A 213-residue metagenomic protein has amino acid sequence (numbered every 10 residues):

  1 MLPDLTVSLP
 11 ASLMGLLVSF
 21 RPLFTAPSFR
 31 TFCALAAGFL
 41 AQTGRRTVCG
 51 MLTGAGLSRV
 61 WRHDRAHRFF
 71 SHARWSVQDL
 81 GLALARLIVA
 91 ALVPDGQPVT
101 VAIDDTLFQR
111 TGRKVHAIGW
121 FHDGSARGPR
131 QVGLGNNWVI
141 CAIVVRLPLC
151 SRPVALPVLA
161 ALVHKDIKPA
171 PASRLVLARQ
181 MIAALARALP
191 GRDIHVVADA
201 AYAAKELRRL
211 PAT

Functional and structural regions predicted by a protein language model:
L2-T213: Conserved, well-structured functional cores that handle cations and Mg-NTP chemistry
